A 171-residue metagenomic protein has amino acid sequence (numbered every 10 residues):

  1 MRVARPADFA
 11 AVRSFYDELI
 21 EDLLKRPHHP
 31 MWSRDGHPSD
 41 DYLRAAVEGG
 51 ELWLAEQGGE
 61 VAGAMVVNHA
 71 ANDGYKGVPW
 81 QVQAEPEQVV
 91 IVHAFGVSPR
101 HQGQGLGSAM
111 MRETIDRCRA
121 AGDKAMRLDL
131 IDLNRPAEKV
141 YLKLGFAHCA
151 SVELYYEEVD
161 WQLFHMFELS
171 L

Functional and structural regions predicted by a protein language model:
M1-S14: A short beta-loop-alpha structural element at the N-terminal edge of CoA-dependent acyl/N-acetyltransferase catalytic
I20-Y42: Conserved GNAT-fold acetyl-CoA-binding loop/helix
D41-L54, A70-G74, I91: A short helix-loop-beta-strand connector motif used in the catalytic cores of GNAT acetyltransferases and, in some
G50-M65: Conserved beta-hairpin
V66-A94, Q102, Y155-D160: Conserved acyl-donor/pantetheine-binding loop and adjacent beta-alpha core of acyl/acetyltransferases and related
A84, I131-R135, K143-L144, L154-L171: C-terminal "cap" of GNAT-fold acetyltransferases
V97, G103-D116, K139, K143: Conserved acetyl-CoA-binding loop-helix of GNAT-fold acetyltransferases
M111, C118-D129: Conserved GNAT acetyl-CoA-binding A-motif
